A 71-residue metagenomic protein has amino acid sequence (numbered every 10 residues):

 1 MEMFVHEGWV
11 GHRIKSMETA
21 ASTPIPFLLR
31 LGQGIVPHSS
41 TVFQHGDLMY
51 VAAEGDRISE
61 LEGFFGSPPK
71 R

Functional and structural regions predicted by a protein language model:
E2: Conserved beta-strand/loop subsegment of P-loop NTPase cores
V5-R71: Cytosolic Rossmann-like ligand/nucleotide-binding regulatory domains
